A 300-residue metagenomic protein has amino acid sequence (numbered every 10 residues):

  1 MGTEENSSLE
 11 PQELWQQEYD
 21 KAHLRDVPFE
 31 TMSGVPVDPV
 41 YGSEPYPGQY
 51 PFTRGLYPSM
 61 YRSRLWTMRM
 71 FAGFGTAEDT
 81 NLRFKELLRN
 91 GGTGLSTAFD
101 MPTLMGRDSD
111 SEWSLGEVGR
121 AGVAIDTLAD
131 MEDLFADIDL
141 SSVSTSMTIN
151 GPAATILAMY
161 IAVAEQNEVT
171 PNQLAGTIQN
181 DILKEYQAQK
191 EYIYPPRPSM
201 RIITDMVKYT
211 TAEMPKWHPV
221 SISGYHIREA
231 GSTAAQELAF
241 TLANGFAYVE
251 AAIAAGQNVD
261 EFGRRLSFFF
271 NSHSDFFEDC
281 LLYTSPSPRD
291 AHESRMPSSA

Functional and structural regions predicted by a protein language model:
G2-D279: Catalytic alpha/beta active-site cores
Y283-P288: Conserved small/polar residues in nucleotide/adenosyl-binding loops
A291: Recognition helix of helix-turn-helix DNA-binding domains
S294-A300: Hydrophobic alpha-helical segments, chiefly the membrane-spanning helices and signal/signal-anchor peptides
